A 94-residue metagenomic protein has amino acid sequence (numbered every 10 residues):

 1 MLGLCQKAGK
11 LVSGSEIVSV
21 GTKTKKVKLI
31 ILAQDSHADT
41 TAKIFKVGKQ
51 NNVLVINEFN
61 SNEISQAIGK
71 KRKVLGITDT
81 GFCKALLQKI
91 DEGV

Functional and structural regions predicted by a protein language model:
M1-L32: N-terminal first-folded block
G9, K28-L29, L54-I56, R72-L75: Structural motif
E16, D35-S36, F59-E63, T80: Short, ordered loop/turn segments at secondary-structure junctions
V20, K46, Q88: Replace "anionic and nucleotidyl ligands
K23-F45, N52-L54: N-terminal positively charged helical leader segments and presequences
D39, K43, F59, G81 (+1 more regions): Charged, alpha-helix-enriched surfaces in structured cytosolic catalytic cores of large nucleotide-utilizing machines
F45-K71: Mid-chain, well-packed structural core segment of small domains
E63-V94: C-terminal structural segments of small proteins and small subunits
